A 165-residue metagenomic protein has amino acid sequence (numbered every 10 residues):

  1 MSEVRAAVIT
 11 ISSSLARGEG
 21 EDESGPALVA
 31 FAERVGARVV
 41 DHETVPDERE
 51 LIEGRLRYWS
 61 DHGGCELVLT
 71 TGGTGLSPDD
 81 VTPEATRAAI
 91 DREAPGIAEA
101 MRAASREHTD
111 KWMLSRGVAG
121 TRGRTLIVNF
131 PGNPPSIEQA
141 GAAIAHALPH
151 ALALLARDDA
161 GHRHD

Functional and structural regions predicted by a protein language model:
M1-D165: Non-catalytic beta/alpha edge segments that cap or flank active sites
